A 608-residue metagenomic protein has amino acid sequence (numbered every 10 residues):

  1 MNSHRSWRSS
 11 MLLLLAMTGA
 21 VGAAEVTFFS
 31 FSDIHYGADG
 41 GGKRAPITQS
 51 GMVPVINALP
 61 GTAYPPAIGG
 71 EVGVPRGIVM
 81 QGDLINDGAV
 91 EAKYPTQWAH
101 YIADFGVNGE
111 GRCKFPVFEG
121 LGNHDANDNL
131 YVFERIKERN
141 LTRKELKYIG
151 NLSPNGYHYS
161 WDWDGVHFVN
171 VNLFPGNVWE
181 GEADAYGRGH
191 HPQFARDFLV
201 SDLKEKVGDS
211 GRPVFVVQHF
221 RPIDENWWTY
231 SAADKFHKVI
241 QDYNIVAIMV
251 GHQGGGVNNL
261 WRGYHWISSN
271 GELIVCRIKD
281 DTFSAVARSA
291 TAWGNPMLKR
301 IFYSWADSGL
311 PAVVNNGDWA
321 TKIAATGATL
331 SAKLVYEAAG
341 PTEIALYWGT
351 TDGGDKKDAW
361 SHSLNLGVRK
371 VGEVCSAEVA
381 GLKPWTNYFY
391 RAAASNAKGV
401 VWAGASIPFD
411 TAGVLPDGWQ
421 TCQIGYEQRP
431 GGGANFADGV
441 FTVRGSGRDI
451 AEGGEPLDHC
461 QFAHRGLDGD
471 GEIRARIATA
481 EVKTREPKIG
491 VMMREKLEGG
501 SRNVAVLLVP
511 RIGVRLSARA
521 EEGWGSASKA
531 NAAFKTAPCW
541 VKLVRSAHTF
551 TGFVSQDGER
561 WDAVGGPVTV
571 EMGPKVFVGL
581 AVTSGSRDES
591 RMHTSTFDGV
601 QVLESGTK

Functional and structural regions predicted by a protein language model:
M1-M11: Bacterial N-terminal signal peptides that target proteins for export
S10-G19: Bacterial N-terminal signal peptides
G22-K93, G340: N-terminal active-site segment of His-dependent metallophosphoesterases
A24-S50, P54, V72, P116-F118 (+5 more regions): Metal-dependent phosphoester/phosphodiester hydrolase catalytic core
D33, G82-D83, G122-N123, H219 (+1 more regions): Active-site glycine-centered loops adjacent to acidic/histidine catalytic or metal-binding residues that shape
G88-F198, K235-A247, V257-A287, N295-D307: Extended active-site neighborhood of metal-dependent phosphoesterases/phosphodiesterases
G309-V414: Short, surface-exposed linear motifs at loops/turns and structural transition points
A412-K608: Extracellular glycan-recognition regions
